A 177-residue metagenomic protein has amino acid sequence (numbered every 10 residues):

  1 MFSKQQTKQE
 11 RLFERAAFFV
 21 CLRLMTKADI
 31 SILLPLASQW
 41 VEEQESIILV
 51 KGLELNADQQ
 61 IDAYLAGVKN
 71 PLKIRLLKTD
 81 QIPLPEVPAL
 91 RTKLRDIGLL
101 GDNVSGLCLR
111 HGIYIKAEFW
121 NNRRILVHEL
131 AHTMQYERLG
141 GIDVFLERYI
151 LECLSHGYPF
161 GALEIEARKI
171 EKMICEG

Functional and structural regions predicted by a protein language model:
Q5-F18: Positively charged N-terminal leader segments that act as targeting/secretion signals
L22-M25: Positively charged
K27-I32, S38-L72, L76-D80, A89-C108 (+2 more regions): Metalloprotease/metallohydrolase-associated module, dominated by Zn2+-dependent proteases
L84-E86: Short, structured protein-protein interaction patches enriched in aromatics and acidic/basic residues, typified by
R124-Y136: Active-site recognition of the HExxH zinc-binding catalytic motif
